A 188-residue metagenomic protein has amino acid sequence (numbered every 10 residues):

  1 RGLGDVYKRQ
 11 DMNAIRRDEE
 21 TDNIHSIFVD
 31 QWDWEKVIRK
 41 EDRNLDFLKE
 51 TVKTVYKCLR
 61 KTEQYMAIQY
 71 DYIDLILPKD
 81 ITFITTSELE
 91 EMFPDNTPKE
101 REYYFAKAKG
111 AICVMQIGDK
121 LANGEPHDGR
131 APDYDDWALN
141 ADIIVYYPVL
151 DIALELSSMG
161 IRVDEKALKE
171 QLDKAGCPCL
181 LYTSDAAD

Functional and structural regions predicted by a protein language model:
G2-Y7, D185-D188: Short, small-residue-biased leader/transition segments that mark boundaries at the very start of proteins
G4-Q31, L139: Conserved alpha/beta core surface patches that mediate binding of polyanionic ligands
R16, R39-E41, G118-K120: Short acidic/polar capping segments at secondary-structure boundaries
Q31-E35, L181-S184: Active-site scaffold segments
D33-N44: A generic structural motif
D46-E63: Long, well-ordered alpha-helical scaffolding segments within enzyme catalytic domains, especially pronounced
R60-N96: Alpha-helical scaffold segments that mediate packing/assembly in large oligomeric complexes
T86-S184: A translation/RNA-centric and nucleic-acid-associated enzymatic feature enriched in Class II aminoacyl-tRNA synthetases
